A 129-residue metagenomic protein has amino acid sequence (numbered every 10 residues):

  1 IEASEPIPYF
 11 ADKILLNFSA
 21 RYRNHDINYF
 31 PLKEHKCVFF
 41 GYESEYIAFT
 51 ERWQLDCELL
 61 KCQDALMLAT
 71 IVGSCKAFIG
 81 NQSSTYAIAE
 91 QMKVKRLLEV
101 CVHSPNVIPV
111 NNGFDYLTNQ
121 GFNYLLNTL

Functional and structural regions predicted by a protein language model:
I1-L129: Catalytic machinery of carbohydrate-active enzymes, primarily nucleotide-sugar-dependent glycosyltransferases
